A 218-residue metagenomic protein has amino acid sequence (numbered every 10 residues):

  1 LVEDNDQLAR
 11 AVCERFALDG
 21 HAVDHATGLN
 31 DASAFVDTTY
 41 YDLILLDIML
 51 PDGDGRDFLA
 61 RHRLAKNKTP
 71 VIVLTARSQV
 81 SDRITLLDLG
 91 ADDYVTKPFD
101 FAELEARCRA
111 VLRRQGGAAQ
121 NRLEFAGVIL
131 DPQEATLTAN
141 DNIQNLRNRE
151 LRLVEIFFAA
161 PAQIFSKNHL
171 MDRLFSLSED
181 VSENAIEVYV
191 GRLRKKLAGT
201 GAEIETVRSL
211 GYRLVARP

Functional and structural regions predicted by a protein language model:
L1-Q115: N-terminal/domain-start alpha-helical segments
D19, A126, Q133, N140 (+3 more regions): ABC transporter nucleotide-binding domain catalytic core, centered on the Walker B motif
A22, P70, Q120-R122, A185 (+2 more regions): Residues at or immediately flanking beta-strands
Y41, N67, R113-G116, L137 (+3 more regions): Generic structural signal for secondary-structure transition and capping sites
D57, I84-T85, R152, H169 (+1 more regions): Active-site phosphate/pyrophosphate-handling residues
D100-R113, N145-E155, K167, D180-A198 (+1 more regions): DNA-recognition element of transcription regulators
R109-I164, N168: Short, Lys/Arg-enriched segments at the junction into DNA-binding effector domains of transcriptional regulators
R173-S178: Short helix-coil junctions and helix-kink-helix linkers
